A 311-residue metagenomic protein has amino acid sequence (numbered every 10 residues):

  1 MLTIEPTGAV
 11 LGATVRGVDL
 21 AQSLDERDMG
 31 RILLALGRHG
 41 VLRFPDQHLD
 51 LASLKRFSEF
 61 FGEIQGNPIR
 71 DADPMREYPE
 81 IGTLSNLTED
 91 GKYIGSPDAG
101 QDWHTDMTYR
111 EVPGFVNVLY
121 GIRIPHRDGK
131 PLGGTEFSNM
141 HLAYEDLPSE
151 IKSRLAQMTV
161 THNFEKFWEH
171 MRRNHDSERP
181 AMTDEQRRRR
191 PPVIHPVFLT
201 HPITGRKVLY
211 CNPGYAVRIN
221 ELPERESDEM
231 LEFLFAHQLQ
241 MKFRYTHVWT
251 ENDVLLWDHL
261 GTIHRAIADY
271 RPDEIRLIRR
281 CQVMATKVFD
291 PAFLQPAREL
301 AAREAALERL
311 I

Functional and structural regions predicted by a protein language model:
L2-V254, H259-I311: Non-heme Fe(II) oxygenase catalytic core, chiefly the N-lobe of the double-stranded beta-helix
